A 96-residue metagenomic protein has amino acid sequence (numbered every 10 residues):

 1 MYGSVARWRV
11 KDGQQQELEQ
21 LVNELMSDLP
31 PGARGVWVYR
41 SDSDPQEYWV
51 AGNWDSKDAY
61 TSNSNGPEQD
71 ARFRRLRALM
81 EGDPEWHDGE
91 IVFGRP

Functional and structural regions predicted by a protein language model:
Y2-R9, G35-N65: Short, well-ordered beta-strand segments in beta-rich or mixed alpha/beta enzyme and ligand-binding folds
R7-Q20: Short, surface-exposed ligand-recognition loops at beta-strand->loop->(often short) alpha-helix junctions that present
K11-G13, K57, I91: Generic structural motif
E24-G35, N53-H87: An amphipathic, aromatic/His-enriched active-site/gating alpha helix that lines ligand/cofactor pockets
Y39, G89-E90: Flexible, low-complexity linkers/stalks enriched in Thr/Pro that connect modular domains
V92-P96: A short acidic, often aromatic-flanked loop/helix-cap motif at beta-alpha or helix-coil junctions that lines enzyme
